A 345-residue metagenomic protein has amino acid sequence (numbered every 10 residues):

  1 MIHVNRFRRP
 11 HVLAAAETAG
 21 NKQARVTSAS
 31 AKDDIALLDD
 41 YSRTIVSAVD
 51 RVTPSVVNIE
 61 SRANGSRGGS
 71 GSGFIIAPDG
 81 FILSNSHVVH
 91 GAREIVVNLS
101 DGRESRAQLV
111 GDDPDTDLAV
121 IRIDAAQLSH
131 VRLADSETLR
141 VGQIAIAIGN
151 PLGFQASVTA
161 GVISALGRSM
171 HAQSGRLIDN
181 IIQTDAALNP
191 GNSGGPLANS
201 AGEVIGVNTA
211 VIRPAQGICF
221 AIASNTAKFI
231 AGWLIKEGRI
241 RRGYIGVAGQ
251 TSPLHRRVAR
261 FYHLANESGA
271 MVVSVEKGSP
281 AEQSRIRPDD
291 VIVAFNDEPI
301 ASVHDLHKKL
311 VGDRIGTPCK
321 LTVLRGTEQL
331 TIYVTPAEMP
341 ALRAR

Functional and structural regions predicted by a protein language model:
M1-S268, V311, T327, E338-R345: Serine-dependent protease modules
F81, Q143, E203-V204, E282 (+2 more regions): Short, surface-exposed helix/turn micro-motifs that flank interaction/cofactor sites
A126-H130, A270-E276, I300-H304: Short, structured beta-strand/loop micro-motifs enriched in basic residues and often containing a Trp
D135, F220, S274, V293 (+1 more regions): A structural signal for short, well-ordered beta-strand elements
A198, M271, E282: Conserved Rossmann-like nucleotide-binding pocket used by diverse enzymes that bind dinucleotide cofactors
G232-R241, V258, Q283-R287, V293-P299 (+1 more regions): PDZ-domain C-terminal substructure recognizer with occasional recognition of PDZ-binding tails
